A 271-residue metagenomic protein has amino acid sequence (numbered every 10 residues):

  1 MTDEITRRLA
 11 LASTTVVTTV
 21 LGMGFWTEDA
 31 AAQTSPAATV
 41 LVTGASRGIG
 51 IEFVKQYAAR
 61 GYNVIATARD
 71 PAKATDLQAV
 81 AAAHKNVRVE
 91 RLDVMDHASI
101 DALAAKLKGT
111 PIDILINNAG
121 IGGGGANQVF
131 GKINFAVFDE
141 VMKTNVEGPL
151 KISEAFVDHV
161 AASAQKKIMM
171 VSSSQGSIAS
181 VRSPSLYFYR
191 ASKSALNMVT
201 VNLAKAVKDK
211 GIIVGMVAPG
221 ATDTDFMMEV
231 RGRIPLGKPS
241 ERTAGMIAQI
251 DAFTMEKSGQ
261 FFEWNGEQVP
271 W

Functional and structural regions predicted by a protein language model:
T2-V17: N-terminal secretory signal peptides and thylakoid transit peptides that target proteins across membranes
T43, I112-G122, N145, M170 (+1 more regions): Rossmann-fold scaffold of SDR-type NAD(P)-dependent oxidoreductases
S46: Conserved glycine-rich cofactor-binding loop
R60-T75: Conserved glycine-rich Rossmann-like NAD(P)H-binding loop of the short-chain dehydrogenase/reductase
A81-A98: Rossmann-fold cofactor-recognition segment
M95-P111: Conserved Rossmann-fold cofactor-binding substructure of NAD(P)-dependent oxidoreductases
I121-G122, Q128-M142, E147, K151 (+2 more regions): Catalytic loop of short-chain dehydrogenase/reductase
D209, M216, T224, M228-W271: C-terminal helical subdomain
